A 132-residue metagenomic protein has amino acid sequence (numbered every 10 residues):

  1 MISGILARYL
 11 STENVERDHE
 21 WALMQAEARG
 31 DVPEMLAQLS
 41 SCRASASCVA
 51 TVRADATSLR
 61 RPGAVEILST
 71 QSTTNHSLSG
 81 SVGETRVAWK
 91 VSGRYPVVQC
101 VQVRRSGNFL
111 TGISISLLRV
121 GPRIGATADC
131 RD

Functional and structural regions predicted by a protein language model:
M1-R29, A37: Short, low-complexity N-terminal intrinsically disordered segments enriched in polar/charged residues
L10, S41, A128-D132: Unusually extended, aromatic-enriched hydrophobic runs near protein termini
N14, D18, A56-S58, G121: Residue-level signal for the start and early helices of compact helical domains
L23, E27, L36-L39, F109-I113 (+1 more regions): Broad hydrophobic/π-residue packing in well-ordered secondary structure
P33-G93: Short solvent-exposed beta->alpha transition segments
H76-D132: Exposed beta-sheet edge and beta->alpha loop/turn motif
